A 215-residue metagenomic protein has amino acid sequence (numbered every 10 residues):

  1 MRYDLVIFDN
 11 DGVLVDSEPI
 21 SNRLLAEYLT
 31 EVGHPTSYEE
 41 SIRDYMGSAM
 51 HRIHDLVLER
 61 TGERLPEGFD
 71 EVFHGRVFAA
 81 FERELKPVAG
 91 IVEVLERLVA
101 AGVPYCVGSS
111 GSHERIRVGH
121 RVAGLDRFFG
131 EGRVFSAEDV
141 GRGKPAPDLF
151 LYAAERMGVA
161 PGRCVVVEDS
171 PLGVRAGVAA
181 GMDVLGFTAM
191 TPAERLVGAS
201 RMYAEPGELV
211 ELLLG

Functional and structural regions predicted by a protein language model:
M1-D4, E96, S112-G215: Asp-based, Mg2+/Mn2+-dependent phosphohydrolase catalytic module
R2-A101, R117: N-terminal helical cap/lid subdomain that shapes the substrate entry/recognition surface in HAD-like hydrolases
D11, S21-R23, S41, F73-R76 (+5 more regions): A generic short-segment signal for beta-strand/edge and adjacent turn/coil regions
V13, S109-G111: Conserved phosphate-coupling serine/threonine residues in phosphotransfer and NTP-handling enzymes
V15, R43, E84, C106 (+2 more regions): A generic secondary-structure micro-motif detector that highlights 1-2 residue hydrophobic/ambivalent hotspots embedded
P35, P104, D183: Residue-level detector of anion-binding/catalytic polar loops
